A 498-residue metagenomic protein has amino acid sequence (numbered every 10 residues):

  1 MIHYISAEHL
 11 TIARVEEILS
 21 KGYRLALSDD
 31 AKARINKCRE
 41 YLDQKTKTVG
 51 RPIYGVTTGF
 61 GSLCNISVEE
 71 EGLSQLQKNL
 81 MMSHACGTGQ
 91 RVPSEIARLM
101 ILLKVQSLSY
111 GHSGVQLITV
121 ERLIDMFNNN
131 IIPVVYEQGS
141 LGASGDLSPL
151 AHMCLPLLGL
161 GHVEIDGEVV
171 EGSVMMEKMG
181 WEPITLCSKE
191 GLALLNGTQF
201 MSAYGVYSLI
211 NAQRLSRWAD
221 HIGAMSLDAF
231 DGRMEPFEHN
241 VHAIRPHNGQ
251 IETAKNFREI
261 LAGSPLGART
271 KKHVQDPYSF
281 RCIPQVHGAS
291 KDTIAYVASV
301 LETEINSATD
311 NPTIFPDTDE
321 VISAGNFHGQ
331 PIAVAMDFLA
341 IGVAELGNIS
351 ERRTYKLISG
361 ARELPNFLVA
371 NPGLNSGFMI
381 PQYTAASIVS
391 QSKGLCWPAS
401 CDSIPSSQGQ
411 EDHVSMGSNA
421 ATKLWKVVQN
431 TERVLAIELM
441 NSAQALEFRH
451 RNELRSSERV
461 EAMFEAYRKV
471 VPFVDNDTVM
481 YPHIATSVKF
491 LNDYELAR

Functional and structural regions predicted by a protein language model:
M1-G50, Q77-Y136, L227, H242: Glycine-rich, flexible loop motifs
I2-Y23, L27-R34, C38-Y41, K47 (+1 more regions): C-terminal auxiliary extensions adjacent to catalytic cores
Y54-V68, G72-L76, S83-L108, Y136-L158 (+4 more regions): FAD-binding core of FAD-dependent oxidoreductases, characterized by glycine-rich FAD pyrophosphate-binding loops
Q75-K78, L123-I124, L215-W218, E411: Short, surface-exposed linear patches
V135-S140, D317-V321: Cysteine-centered functional microenvironments
